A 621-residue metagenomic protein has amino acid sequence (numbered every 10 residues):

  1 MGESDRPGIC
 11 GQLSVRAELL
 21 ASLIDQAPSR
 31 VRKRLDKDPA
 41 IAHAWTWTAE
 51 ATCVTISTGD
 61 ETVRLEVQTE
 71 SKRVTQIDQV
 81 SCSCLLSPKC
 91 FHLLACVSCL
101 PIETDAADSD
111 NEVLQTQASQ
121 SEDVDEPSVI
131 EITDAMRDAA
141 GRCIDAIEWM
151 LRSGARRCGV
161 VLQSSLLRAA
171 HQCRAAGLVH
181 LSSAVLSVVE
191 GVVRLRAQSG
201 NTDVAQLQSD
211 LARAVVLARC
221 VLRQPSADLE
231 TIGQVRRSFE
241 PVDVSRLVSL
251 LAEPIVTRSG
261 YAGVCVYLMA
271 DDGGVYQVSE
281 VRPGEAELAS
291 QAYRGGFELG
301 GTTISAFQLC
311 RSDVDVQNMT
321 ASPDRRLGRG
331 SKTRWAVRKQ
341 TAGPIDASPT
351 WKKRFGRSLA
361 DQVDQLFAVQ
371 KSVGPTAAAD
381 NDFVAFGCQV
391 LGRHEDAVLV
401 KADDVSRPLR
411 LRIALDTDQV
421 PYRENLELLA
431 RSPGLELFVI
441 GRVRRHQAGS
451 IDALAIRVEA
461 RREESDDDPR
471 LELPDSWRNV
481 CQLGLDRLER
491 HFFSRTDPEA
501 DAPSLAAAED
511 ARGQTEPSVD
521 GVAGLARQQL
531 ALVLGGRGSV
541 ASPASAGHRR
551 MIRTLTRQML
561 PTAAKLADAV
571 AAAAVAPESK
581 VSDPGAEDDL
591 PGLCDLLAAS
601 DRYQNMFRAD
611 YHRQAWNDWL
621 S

Functional and structural regions predicted by a protein language model:
M1-S621: Long, low-complexity, compositionally biased intrinsically disordered regions
